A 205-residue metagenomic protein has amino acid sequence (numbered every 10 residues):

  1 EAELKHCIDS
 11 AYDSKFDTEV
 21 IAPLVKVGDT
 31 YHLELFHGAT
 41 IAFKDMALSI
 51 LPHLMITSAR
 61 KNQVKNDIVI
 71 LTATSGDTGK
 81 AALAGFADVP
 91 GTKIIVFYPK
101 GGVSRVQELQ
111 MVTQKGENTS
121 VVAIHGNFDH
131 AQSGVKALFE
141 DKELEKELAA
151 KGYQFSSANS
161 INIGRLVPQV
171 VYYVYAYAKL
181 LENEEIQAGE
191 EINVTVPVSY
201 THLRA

Functional and structural regions predicted by a protein language model:
E1-I41, G116-A150: Small-residue-rich anion-binding loops in enzyme active sites
G28-D29, V64-I68, V89-I94, G116-T119 (+1 more regions): Short coil/turn connectors at secondary-structure junctions
Y31-G85: Well-ordered mid-protein domain cores that form the structural environment of catalytic cofactors
I41-F43, V69-S75, I161-L166, T195-Y200: Active-site nucleophile and cofactor-binding loops and adjacent substrate-binding regions of central metabolic enzymes
S58-N66, L180-Q187, N193: Inter-helical turn/loop segments and adjacent helix faces that build the functional surface of alpha-helical bundle
V69-V112: Glycine-rich, mobile lid/loop segments that gate access to catalytic sites or pores
P99-E185: Small/polar-residue-rich loop-to-helix segments that shape phosphate-bearing ligand pockets
T201-A205: Conserved small/polar residues in nucleotide/adenosyl-binding loops
